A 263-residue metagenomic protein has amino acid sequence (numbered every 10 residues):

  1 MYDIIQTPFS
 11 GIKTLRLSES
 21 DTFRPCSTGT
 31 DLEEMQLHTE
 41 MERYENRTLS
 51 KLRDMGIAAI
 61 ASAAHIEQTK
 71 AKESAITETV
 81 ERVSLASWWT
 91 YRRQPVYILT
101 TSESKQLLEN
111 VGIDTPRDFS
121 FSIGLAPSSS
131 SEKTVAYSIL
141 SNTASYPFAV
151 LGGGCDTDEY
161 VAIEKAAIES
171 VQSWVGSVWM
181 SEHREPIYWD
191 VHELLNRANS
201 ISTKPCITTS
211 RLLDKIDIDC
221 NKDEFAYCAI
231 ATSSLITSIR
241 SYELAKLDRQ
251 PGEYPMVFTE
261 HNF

Functional and structural regions predicted by a protein language model:
M1-F263: Helix-coil modules at protein/domain termini and other flexible surface or pore-lining loops, especially C-terminal
